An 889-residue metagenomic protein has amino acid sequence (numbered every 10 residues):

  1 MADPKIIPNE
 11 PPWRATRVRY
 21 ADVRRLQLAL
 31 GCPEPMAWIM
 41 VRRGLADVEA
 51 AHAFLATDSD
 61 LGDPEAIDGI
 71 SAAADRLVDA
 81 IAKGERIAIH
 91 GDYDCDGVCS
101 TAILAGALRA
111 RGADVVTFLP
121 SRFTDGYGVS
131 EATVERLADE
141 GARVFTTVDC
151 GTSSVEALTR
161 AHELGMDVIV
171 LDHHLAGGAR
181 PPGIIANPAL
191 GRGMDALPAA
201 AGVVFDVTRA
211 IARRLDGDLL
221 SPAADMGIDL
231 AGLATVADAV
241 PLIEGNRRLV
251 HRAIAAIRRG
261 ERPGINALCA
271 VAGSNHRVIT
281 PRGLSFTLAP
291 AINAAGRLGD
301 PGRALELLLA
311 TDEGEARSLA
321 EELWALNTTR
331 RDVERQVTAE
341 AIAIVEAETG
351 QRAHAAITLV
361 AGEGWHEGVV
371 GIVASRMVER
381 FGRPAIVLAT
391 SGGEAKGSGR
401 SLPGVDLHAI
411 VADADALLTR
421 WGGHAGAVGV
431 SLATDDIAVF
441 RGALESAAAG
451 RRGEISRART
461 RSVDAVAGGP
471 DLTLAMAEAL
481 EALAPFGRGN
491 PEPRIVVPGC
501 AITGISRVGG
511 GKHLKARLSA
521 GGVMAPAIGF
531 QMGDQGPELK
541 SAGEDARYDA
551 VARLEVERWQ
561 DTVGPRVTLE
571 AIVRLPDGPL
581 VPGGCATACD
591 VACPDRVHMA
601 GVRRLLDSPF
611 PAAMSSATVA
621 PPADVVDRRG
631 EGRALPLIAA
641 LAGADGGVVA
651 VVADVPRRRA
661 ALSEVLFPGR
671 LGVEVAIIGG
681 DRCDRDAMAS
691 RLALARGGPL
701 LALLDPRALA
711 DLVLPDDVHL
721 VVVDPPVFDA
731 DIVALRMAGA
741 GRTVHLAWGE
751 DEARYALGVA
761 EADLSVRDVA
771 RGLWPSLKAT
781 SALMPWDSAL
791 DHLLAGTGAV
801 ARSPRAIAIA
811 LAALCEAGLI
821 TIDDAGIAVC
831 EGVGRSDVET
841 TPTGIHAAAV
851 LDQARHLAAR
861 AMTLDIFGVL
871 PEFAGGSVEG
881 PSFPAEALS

Functional and structural regions predicted by a protein language model:
T16-V144, R213-D435: Hydrophobic helix-and-loop "lid/oligomerization" segment in the mid-to-C-terminal part of catalytic domains
I103, A179-G217, A224-V236, D435 (+3 more regions): Short alpha-helices
I103-V203, R213, A223-D225: Hydrophobic, small-residue-rich alpha-helical packing segments that form membrane-like cores
R109, R247-P290, A294-I344, E379 (+8 more regions): Acidic, two-metal ion nucleic-acid-processing modules in DNA metabolism proteins
A113-P120, F667-D686: Conserved RecA-like helicase motor-core motifs
A385, L714-V723: A short beta-strand element within the Helicase C-terminal
A676-V718: Conserved motor-coupling elements within RecA-like helicase/translocase cores
L692-G698, D716, P726-A812, G818-T821: C-terminal helicase lobe
